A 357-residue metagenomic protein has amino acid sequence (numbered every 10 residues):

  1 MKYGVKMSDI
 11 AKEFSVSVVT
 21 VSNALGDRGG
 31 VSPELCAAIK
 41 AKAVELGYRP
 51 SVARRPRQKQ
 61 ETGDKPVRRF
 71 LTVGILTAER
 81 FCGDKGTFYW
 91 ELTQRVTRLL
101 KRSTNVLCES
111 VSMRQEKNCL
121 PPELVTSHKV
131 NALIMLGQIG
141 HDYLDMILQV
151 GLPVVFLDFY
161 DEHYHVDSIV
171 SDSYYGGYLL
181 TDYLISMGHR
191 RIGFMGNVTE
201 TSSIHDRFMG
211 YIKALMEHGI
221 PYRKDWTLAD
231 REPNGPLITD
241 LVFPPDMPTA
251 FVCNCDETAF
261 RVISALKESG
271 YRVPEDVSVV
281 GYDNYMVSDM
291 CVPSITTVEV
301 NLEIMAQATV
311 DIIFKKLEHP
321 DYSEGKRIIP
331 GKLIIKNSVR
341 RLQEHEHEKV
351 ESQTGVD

Functional and structural regions predicted by a protein language model:
M1-E61, V356-D357: N-terminal helix-turn-helix DNA-binding module of bacterial transcription factors
K2, T62-D182, L241-D246, A250 (+1 more regions): Alpha-helical recognition/docking segments in bacterial nutrient-uptake and carbohydrate-utilization systems
E79-E91, E109-N118, I169-L179, M195-I238 (+4 more regions): Hinge/beta->alpha junction and helix N-cap segments in small-molecule ligand-binding domains
R102-S103, L215-P221, D246, E268-V273: Short helix-capping segments at alpha-helix termini
R190-R191, Y222-D225, R272-V279: Short acidic capping loops at alpha-helix termini that bridge into adjacent secondary structure
I238-D357: Flexible loop/turn connectors
